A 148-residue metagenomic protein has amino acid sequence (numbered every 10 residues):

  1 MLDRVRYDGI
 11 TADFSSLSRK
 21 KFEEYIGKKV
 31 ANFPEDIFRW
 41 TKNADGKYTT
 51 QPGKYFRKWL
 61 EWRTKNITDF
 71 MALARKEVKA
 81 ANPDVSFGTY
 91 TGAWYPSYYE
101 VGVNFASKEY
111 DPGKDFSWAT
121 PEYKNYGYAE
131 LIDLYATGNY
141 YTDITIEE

Functional and structural regions predicted by a protein language model:
M1-E147: Polysaccharide-binding and catalytic clefts of secreted carbohydrate-active enzymes
